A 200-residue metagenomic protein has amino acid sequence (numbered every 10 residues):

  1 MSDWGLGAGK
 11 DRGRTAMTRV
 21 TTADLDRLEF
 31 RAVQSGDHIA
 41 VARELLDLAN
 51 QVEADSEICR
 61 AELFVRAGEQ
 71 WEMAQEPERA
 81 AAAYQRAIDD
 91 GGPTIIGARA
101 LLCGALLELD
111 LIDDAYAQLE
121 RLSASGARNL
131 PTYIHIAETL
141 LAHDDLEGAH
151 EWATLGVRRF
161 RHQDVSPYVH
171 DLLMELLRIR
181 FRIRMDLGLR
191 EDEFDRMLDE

Functional and structural regions predicted by a protein language model:
S2-A74, E191-E200: N-terminal alpha-helical interaction modules that lie
R27, V65-R66, L101, H135 (+2 more regions): "A position-specific structural signal for the A-helix of alpha-solenoid helical repeats
R31, Q70, A105, E138-T139 (+1 more regions): Residue-level signature for tetratricopeptide repeat
D37-A40, E78, L107-A117, A142-A153 (+1 more regions): Alpha-helical linker/edge segments of TPR/alpha-solenoid repeat scaffolds and analogous pre-/post-domain helices
L45-L46, Y84, L119, A153: Hydrophobic/aromatic packing residues within the alpha-helices of TPR/SEL1-like helical repeat arrays
D47-E57, A87-P93, H162-P167: Flexible helix-coil transition and linker loops at the boundaries of alpha-helical arrays
I58-Y133: Alpha-helical adaptor scaffolds
S125-A127, L141-D164: TPR/TPR-like (Sel1-like) alpha-helical repeat modules
